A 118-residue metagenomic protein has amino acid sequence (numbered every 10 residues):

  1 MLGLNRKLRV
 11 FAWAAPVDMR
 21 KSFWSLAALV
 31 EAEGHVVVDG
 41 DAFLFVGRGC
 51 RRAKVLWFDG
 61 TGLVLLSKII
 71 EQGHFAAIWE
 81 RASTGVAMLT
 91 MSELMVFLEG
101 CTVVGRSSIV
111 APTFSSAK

Functional and structural regions predicted by a protein language model:
M1-K118: Polybasic/polar functional segments that serve as interface/processing modules
